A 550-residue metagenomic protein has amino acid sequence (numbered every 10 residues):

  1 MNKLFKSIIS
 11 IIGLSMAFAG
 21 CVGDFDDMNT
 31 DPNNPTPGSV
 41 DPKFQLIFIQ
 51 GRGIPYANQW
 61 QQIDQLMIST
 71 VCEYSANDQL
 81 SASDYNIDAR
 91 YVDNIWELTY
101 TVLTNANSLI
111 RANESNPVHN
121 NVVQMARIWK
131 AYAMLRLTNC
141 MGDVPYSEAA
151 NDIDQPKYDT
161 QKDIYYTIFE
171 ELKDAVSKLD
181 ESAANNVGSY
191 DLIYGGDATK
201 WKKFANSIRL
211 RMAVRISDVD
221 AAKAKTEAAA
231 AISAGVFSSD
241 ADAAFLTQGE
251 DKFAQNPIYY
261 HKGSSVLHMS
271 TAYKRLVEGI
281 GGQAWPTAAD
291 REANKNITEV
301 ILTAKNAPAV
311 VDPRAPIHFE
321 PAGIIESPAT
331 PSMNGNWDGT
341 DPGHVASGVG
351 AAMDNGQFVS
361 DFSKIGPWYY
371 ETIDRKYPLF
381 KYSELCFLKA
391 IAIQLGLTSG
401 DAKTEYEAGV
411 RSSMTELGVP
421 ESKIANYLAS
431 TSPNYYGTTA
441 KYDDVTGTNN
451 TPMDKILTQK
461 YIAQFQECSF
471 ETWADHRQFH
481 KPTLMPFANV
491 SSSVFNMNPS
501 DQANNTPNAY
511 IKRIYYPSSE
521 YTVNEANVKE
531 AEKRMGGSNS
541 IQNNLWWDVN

Functional and structural regions predicted by a protein language model:
M1-T30: Bacterial Sec-dependent N-terminal signal peptides
C21-S69, Q79-S81, R90, S108 (+2 more regions): Membrane-proximal, proline-rich intrinsically disordered regions
S39-V40, Y74-E421, T446-T451: Structured, solvent-exposed acidic/aromatic patches
N58-M67, D143-V144, A224, E471: Beta-strand acidic-aromatic groove motif in beta-rich domains, primarily in extracellular
V71, G188-K200, S327, M333-V345 (+5 more regions): Amphipathic alpha-helical surface "interface" segments used for docking/oligomerization or membrane association within
S413-N550: C-terminal functional modules
